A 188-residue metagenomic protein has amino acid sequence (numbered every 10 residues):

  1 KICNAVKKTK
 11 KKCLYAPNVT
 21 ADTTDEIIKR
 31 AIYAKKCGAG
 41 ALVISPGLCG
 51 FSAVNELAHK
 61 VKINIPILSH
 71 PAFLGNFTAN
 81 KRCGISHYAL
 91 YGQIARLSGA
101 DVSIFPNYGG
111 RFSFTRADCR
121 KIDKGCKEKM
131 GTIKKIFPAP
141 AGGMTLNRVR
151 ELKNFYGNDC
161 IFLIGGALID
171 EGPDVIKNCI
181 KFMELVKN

Functional and structural regions predicted by a protein language model:
K1-N18, T23-D25, K29-R30, K36-P46: Glycine- and small hydrophobic-enriched segments that form the cores of compact globular domains
K1-V6, T23-I27, P46-N64, R111-C126 (+2 more regions): Active-site-adjacent beta->alpha loops and helix N-cap segments on the catalytic face of soluble alpha/beta enzymes
I2, A34-C37, L57-K60, I94-A95 (+3 more regions): Generic structural signal for hydrophobic
K8-T20, K60-A79, E128-A141: Short beta-strand/loop segments at the ligand-binding rim of alpha/beta enzyme cores
D22-A34, S52-A53, T78-L97, G143-D159: Catalytic cores of alpha/beta
K36-A53, F73, D101-F112, T145 (+1 more regions): Glycine-rich phosphate-binding active-site loops on the catalytic face of alpha/beta enzymes
V43-A117: Conserved anion-binding
Q93, D174-N188: Extended, intrinsically disordered, low-complexity segments
